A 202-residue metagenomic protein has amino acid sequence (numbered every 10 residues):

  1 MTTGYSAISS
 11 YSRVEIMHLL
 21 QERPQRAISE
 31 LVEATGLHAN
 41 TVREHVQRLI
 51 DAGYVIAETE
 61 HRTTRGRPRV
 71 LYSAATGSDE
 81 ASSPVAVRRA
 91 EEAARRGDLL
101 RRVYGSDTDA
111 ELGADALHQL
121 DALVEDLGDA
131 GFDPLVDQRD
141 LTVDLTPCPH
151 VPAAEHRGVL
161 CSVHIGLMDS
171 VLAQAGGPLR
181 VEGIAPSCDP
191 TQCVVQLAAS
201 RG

Functional and structural regions predicted by a protein language model:
M1-G77: Basic, Lys/Arg-rich alpha-helical nucleic-acid-recognition elements, primarily the DNA-binding modules of transcription
T2-T3, M17, E58, A86 (+3 more regions): Residues at structural and domain junctions
G4-S9, V55-E60, G77-R89, E125-V136: Phosphate-binding glycine-rich loops and adjacent basic patches that engage nucleotide phosphates, nucleic-acid
Y5, T63-S106: Conserved segment of winged-helix/HTH DNA-binding domains
A7, C193-G202: Short, charged, intrinsically disordered terminal tails
L31-V32, R43, R69-Y72, P84-R88 (+2 more regions): Surface-exposed beta-strand edges and their flanking turn/coil or helix-capping segments
G77-S83, H150-A154, S200-G202: Short, charged/polar, Gly/Pro-enriched secondary-structure boundary elements
R89-Q196: Mid-protein regulatory/catalytic core that forms ligand/cofactor-binding pockets and protein-protein interaction
